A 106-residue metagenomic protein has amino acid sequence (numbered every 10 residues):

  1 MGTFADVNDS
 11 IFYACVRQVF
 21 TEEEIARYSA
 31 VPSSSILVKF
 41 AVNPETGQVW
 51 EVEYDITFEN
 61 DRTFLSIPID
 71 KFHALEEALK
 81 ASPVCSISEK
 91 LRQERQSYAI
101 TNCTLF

Functional and structural regions predicted by a protein language model:
M1-D6, D61-S66: Second-shell loop/turn segments in exported
G2-I36, E77-K90: Pro/Gly-rich coil/turn motifs and low-complexity linkers
R17-F20, P44, Q48-N60, F72-F106: Conserved "boundary/linchpin" sites in short secondary-structure elements
L37-P44: Short, structured protein-protein interaction patches enriched in aromatics and acidic/basic residues, typified by
V38, I67-K71, L75: Internal, well-ordered interaction modules that form the hydrophobic cores of assembly/scaffold domains in eukaryotic
